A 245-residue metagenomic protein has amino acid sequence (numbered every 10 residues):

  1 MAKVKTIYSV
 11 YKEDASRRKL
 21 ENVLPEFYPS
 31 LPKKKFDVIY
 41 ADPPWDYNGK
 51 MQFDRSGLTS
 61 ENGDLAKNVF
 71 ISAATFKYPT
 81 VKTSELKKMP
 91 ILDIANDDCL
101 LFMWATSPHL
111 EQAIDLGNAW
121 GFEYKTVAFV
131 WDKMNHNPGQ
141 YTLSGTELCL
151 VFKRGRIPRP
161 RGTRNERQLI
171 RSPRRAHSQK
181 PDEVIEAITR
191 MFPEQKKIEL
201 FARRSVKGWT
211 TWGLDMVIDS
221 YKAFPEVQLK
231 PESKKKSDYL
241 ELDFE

Functional and structural regions predicted by a protein language model:
M1-E245: Class I S-adenosyl-L-methionine-dependent methyltransferase catalytic core
